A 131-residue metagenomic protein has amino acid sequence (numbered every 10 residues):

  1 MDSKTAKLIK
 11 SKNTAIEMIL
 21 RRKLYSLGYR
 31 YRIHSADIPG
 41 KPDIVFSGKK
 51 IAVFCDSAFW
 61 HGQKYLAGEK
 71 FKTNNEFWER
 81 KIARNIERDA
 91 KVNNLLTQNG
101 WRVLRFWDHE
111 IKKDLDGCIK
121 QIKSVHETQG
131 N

Functional and structural regions predicted by a protein language model:
M1-N131: Nucleic-acid endo/exonuclease domains
